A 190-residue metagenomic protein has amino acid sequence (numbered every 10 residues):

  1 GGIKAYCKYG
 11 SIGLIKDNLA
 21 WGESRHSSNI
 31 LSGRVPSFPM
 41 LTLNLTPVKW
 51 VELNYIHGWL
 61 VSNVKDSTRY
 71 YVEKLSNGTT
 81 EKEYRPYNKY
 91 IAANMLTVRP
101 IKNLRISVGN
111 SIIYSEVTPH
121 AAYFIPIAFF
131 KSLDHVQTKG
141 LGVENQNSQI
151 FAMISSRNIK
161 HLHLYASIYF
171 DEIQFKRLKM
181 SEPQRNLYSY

Functional and structural regions predicted by a protein language model:
G1-G58: Well-ordered mid-protein domain cores that form the structural environment of catalytic cofactors
A20, F38-Y190: Signature for the C-terminal beta-barrel architecture of outer-membrane proteins
